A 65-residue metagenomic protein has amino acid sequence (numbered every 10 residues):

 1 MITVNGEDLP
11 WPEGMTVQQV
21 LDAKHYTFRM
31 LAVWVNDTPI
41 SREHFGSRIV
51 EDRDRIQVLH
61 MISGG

Functional and structural regions predicted by a protein language model:
M1-G64: Ubiquitin-like/PB1-type beta-grasp interaction modules and other compact soluble beta-rich domains
